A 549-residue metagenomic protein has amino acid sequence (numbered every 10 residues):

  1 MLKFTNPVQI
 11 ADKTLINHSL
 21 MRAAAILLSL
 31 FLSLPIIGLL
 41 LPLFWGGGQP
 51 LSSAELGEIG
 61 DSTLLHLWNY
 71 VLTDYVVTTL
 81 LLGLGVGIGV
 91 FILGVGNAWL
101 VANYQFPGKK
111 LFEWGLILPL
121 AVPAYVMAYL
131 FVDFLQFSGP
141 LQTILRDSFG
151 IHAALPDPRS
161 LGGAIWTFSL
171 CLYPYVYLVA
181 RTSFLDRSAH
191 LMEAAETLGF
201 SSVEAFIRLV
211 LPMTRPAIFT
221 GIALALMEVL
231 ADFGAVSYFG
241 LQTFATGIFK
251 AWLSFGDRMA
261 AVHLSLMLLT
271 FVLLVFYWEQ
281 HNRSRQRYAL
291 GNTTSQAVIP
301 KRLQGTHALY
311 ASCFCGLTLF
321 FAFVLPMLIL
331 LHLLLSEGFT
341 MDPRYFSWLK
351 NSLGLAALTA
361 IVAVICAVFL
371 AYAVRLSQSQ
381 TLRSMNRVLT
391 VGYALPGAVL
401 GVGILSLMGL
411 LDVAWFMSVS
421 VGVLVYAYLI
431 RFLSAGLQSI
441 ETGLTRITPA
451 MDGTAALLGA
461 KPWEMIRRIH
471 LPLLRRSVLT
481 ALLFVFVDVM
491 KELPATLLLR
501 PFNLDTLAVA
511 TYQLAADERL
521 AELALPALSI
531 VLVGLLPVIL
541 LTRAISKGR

Functional and structural regions predicted by a protein language model:
M1-I16: Short, Lys/Arg-rich, polar N-terminal cytosolic tail immediately upstream of the first transmembrane signal-anchor
L2-F4, L145, S188-A189, E204 (+4 more regions): Feature of multi-pass inner-membrane transport and sensor proteins that recognizes transmembrane helices together
F4, F44-T63, F137-F149, F239-A245 (+3 more regions): Peri-membrane helix termini and adjoining interfacial loops of integral membrane proteins
P7-V8, E58-W68, L331-T340, I466: A short amphipathic helical element positioned immediately N-terminal to and/or at the very start of a transmembrane
I16-L51, W68-L185, M213-F233, A261-Q280 (+8 more regions): Membrane-water interface segments at the C-terminal ends of transmembrane alpha-helices in multi-pass inner-membrane
A195-E196, A455: The alpha-helix within a helix-turn-helix
L230-F255, L493-L520: Glycine-rich helix-loop "coupling/hinge" segments at transmembrane-helix boundaries in multipass transporters
